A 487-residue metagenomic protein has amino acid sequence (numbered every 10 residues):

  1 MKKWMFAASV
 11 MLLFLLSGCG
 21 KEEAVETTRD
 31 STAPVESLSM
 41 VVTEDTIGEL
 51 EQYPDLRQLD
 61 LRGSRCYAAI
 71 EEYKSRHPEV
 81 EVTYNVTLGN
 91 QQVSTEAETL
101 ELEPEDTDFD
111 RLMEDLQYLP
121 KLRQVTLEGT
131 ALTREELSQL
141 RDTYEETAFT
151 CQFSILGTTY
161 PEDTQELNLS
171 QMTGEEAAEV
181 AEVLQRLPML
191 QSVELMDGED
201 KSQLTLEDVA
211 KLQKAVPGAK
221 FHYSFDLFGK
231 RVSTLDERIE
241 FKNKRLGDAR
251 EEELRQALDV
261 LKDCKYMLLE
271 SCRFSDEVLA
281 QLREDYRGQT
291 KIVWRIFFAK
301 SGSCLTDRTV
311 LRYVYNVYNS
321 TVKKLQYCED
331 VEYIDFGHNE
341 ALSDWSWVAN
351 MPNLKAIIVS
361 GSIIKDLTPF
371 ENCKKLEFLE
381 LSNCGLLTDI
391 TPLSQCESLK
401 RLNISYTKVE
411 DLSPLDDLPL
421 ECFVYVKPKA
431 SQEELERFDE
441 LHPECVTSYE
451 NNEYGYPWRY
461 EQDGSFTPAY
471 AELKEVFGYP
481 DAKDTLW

Functional and structural regions predicted by a protein language model:
F6-V10, G18-E340, D344-K355, I363 (+2 more regions): N-terminal capping/linker segments that flank leucine-rich repeat
D335-G337, A356-S360, F378-S382, R401-S405 (+1 more regions): Short beta-strand elements of solenoid repeat domains
M351, L376-L379: Secondary-structure-rich domain cores
